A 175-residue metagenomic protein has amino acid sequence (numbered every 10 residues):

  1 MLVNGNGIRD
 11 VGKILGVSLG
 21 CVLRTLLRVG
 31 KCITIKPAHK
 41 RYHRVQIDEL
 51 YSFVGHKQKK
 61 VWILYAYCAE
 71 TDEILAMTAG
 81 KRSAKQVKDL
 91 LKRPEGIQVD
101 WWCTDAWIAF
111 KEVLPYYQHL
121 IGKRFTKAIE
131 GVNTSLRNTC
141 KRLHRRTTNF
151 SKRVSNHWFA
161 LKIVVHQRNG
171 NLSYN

Functional and structural regions predicted by a protein language model:
M1-N175: Residue-level recognition of single "structural anchor" positions that define or cap local secondary structure
